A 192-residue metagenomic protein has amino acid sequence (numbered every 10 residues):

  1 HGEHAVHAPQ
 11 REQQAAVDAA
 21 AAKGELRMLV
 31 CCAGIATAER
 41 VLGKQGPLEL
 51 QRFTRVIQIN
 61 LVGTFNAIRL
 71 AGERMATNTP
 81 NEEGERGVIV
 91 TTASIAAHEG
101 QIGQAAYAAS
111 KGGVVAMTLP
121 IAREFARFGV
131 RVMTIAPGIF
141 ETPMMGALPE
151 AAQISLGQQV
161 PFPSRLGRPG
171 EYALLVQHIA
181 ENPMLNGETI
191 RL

Functional and structural regions predicted by a protein language model:
A36-T54, E73, T77-E83, G103-A106 (+1 more regions): Conserved mid-core segment of classical short-chain dehydrogenase/reductases
G46-N66, V90, V114: Catalytic Tyr-X3-Lys loop
Q58, A151-E171: Catalytic Tyr-x(3-8)-Lys segment
I68, S110, T118: Active-site helix of classical SDR
E73, R123-E124: Alpha-helical segment proximal to the catalytic Tyr-Lys
S94: Residue(s) in the substrate-gating loop at a strand-loop-helix junction that position the organic substrate next
A126, R131, M184-E188: Short, small/polar-rich loop/turn modules that mediate ligand/substrate recognition or access, typified
R168-L192: C-terminal substrate-recognition "lid" of short-chain dehydrogenase/reductases
